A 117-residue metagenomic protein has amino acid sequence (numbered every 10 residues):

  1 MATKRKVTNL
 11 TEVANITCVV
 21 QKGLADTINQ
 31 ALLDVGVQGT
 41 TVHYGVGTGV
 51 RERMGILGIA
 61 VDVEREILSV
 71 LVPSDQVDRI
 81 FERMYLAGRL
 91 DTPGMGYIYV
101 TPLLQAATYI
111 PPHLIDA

Functional and structural regions predicted by a protein language model:
M1-A117: Positively charged, small/polar-rich N-terminal and surface patches that mediate targeting and assembly and bind
